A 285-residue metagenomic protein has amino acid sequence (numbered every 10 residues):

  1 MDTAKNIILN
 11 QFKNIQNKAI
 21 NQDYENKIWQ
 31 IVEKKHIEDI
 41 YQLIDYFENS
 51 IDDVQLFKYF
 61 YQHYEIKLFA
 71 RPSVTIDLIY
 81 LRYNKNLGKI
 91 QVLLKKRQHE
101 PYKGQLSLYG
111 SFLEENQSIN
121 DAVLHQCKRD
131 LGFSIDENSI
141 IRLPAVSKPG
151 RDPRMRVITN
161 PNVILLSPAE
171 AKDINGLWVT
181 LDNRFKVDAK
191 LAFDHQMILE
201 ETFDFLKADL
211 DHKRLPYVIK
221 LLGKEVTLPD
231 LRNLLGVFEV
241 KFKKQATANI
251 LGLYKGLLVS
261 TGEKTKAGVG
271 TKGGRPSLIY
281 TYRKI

Functional and structural regions predicted by a protein language model:
D2-I174, L181-K190, Q196, E200-I285: N-terminal leader/linker segments that precede catalytic domains of diphosphate-processing enzymes
